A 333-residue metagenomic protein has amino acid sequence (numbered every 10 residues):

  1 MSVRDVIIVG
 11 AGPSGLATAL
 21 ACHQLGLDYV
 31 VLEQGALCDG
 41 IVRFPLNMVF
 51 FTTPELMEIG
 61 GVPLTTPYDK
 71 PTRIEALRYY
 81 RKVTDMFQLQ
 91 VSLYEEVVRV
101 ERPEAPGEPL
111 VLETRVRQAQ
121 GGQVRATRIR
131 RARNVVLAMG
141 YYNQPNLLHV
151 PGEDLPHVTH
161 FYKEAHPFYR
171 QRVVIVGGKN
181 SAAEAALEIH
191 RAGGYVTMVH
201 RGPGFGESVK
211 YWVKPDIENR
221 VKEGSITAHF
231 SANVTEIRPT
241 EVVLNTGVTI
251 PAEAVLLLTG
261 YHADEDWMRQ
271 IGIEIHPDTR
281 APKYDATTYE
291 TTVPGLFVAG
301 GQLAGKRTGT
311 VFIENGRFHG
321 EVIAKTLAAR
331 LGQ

Functional and structural regions predicted by a protein language model:
S2-S14, Q171-V176: Beta1/beta-strand and adjacent pyrophosphate-binding region of the FAD-binding site in flavoprotein oxidoreductases
R4, A11-L89, A183-Y211, P277-D278: Beta1-alpha1 glycine-rich phosphate/pyrophosphate-binding loop at the start of Rossmann-like nucleotide-binding domains
A19-A21, V42-R43, L147-P151, A186-E188 (+2 more regions): Short amphipathic alpha-helical segments
Q88-A119, I129-A132, R191-T279: A Rossmann-like FAD-binding core segment of flavoenzymes
P106, A126-M198, P203-V213: Predominantly flavin-linked oxidoreductase catalytic cores and closely associated redox partners
A138-M139, V176, L258-T259, A299-Q302: Short, well-ordered coil/turn residues at beta-beta hairpins and beta-strand->alpha-helix junctions within
E153-P167, Y261-T310: FAD-site-proximal beta/loop scaffold in flavoenzymes
G300-Q333: A conserved FAD-binding loop/helix module that cradles the flavin
